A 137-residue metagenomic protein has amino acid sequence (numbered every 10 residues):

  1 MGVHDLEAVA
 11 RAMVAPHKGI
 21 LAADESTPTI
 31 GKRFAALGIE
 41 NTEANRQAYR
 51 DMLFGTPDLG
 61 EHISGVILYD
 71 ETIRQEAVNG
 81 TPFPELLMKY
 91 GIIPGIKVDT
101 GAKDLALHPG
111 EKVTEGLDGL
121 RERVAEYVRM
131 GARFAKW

Functional and structural regions predicted by a protein language model:
M1-M130: Alpha/beta catalytic barrel-like cores
F134-W137: Short beta-strand segments at enzyme active-site cores
